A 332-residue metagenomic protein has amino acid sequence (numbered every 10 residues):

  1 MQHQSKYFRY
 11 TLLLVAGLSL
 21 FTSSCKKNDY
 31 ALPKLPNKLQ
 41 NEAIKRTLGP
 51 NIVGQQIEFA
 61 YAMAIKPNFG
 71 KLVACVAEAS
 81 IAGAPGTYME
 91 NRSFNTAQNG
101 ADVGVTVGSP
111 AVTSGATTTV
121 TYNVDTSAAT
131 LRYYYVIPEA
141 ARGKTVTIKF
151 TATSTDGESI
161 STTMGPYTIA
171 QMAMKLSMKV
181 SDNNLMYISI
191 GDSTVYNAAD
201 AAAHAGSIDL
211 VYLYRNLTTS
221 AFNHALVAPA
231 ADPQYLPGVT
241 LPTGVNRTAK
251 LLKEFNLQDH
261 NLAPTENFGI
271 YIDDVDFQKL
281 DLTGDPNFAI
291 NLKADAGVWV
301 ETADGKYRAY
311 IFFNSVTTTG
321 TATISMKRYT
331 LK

Functional and structural regions predicted by a protein language model:
M1-Y10, V15-L48: Bacterial Sec-dependent N-terminal signal peptides
L39, K45-N91: Contiguous beta-strand segments within globular domains
V53, A84-Y88, F94-A97, V136-G284: N-terminal "domain-start" segment
A62-N68, T155-G157, V316: Short solvent-exposed strand-capping/beta-turn motif centered on an Asx-Ser/Thr pair
A111-Y134: Aromatic sugar-binding surface patches on proteins that engage polysaccharides or sugar-phosphate polymers
A129-Y135, F268-Y307: Acidic, glycine-rich flexible loop segments
Y307-T318: Short beta-strand-centered aromatic/proline hotspots
T317-Y329: Short, solvent-exposed secondary-structure boundary/capping segments
